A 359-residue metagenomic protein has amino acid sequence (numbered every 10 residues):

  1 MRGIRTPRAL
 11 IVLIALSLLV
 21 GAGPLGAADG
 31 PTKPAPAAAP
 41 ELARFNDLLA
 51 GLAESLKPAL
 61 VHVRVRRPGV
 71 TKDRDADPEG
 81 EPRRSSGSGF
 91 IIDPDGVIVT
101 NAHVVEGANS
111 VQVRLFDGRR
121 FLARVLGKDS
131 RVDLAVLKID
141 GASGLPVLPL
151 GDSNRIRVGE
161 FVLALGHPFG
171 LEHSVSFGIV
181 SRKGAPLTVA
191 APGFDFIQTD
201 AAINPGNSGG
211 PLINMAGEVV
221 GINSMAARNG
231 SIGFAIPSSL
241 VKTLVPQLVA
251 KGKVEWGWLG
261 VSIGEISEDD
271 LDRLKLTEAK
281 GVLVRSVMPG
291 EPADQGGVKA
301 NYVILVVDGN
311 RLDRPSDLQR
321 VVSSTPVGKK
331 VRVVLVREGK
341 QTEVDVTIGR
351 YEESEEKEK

Functional and structural regions predicted by a protein language model:
R2-V12: Bacterial N-terminal signal peptides that target proteins for export
L10-G21: Bacterial N-terminal signal peptides
G23-A27: Sec/Tat signal peptide C-region and signal peptidase I cleavage site
A28-K280, R285-G296, P315-Q319, S323-K329 (+2 more regions): Serine-dependent protease modules
N301: Conserved catalytic motifs of ABC-family nucleotide-binding domains
V307-L312: Short strand-turn-strand beta-turns centered on an Asx-Gly dipeptide
